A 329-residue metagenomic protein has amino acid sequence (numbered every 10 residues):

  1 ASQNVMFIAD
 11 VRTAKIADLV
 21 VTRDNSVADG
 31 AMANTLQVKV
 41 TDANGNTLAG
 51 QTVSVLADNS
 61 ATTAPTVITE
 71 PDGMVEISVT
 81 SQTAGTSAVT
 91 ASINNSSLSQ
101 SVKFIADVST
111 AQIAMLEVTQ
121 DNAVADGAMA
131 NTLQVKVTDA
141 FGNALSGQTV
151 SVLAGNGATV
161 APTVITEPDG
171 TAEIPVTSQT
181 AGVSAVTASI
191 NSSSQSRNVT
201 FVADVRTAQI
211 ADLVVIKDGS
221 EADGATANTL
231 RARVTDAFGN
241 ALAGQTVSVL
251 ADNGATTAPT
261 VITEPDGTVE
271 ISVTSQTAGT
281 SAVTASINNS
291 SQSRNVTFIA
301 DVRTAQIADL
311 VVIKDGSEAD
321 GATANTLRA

Functional and structural regions predicted by a protein language model:
A1-R328: The feature marks long extracellular or luminal low-complexity segments
